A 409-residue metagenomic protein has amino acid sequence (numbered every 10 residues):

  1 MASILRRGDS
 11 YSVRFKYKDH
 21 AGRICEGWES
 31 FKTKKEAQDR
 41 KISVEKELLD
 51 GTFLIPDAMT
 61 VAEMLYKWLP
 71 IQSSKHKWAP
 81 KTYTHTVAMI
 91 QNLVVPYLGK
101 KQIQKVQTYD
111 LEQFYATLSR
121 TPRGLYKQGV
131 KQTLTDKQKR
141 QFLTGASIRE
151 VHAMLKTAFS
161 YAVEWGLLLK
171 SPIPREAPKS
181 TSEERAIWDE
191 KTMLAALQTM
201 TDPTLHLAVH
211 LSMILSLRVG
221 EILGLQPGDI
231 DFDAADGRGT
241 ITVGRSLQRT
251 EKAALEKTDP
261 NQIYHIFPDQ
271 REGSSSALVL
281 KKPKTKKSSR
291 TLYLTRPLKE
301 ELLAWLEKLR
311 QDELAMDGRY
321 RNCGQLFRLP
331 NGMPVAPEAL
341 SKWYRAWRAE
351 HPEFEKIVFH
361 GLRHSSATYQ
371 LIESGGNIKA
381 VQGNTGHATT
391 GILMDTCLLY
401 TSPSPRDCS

Functional and structural regions predicted by a protein language model:
A2-S3, G27, L69-Y161, W165 (+3 more regions): N-terminal core-binding DNA-recognition domain of tyrosine site-specific recombinases/integrases
R7, T192, L225-E307: Conserved tyrosine-mediated DNA breakage-rejoining catalytic core shared by Y-recombinases
R7-S12, K16-E112, Q128, E307-N322 (+1 more regions): N-terminal DNA-binding module of tyrosine recombinases/phage integrases
D57-M59, Q132-D136, D269-L340: Major-groove DNA-contacting interfaces characterized by cationic-aromatic clusters
G124-K127, Q198, D202-P203, L215 (+3 more regions): Short, basic (Lys/Arg/His-rich) helix/loop patches that form interaction surfaces in the mid-to-C-terminal regions
K127-G145, R149-V151, E164-P227, A235-R238 (+2 more regions): Basic, Lys/Arg- and aromatic-enriched nucleic-acid-binding interface segment
L225-I230, Q382-A388, T396-L398: A short, basic/aromatic helix-end/turn motif that makes direct DNA contacts
Y400-D407: Conserved small/polar residues in nucleotide/adenosyl-binding loops
